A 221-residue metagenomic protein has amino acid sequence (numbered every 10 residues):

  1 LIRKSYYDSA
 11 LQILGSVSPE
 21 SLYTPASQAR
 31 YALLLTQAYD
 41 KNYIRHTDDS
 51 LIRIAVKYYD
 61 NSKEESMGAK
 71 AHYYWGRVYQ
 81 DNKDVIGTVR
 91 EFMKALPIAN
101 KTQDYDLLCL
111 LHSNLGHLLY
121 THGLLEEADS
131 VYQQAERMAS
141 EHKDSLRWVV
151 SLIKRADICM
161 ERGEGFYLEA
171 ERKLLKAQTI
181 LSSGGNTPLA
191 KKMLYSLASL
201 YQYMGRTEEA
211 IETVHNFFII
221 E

Functional and structural regions predicted by a protein language model:
L1-E221: A "functional boundary" signal
